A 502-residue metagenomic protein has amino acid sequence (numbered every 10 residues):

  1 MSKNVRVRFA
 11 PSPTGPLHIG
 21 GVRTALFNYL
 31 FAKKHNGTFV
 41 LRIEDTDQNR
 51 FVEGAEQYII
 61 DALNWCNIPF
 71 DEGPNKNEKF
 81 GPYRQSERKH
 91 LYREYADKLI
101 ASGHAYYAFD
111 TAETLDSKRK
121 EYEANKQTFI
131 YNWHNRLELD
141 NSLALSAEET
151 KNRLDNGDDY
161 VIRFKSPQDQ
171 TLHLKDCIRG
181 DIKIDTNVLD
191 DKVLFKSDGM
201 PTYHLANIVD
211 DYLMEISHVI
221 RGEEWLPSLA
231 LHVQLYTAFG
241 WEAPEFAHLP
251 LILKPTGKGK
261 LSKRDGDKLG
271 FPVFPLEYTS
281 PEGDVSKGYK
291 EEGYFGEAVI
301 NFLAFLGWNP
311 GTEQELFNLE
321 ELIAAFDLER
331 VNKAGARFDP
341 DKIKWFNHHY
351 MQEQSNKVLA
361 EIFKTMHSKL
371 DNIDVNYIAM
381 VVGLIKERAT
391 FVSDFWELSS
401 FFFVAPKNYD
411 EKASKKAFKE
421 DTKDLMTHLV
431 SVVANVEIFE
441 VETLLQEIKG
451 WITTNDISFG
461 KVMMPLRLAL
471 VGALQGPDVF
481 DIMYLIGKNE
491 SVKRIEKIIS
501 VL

Functional and structural regions predicted by a protein language model:
S2-Q127, P227-A238, A298: N-terminal Rossmann-like or analogous alpha/beta NTP/dinucleotide-binding catalytic cores that position adenine
N28, I59, L99, G103 (+8 more regions): Residue-level signal for inorganic ion chemistry
P82-S86, F109, F195-K196, M214-W225 (+5 more regions): Conserved phosphate-binding loops in nucleotide/dinucleotide-binding enzymes
Y107, T111-D265, P272, V285 (+1 more regions): Active-site cores that bind ATP or allylic diphosphates and position pyrophosphate for catalysis
Y289-E297, K333-D339, N372-V381, T453-K461 (+1 more regions): Structural motif
I323-H349, E387-F391, I457, L468-A473: Core structural elements
N356-N455: Small-residue-rich helix-loop
E442-L502: Charged substrate- and nucleic-acid-binding regions of tRNA-handling and nucleotidyl-transfer enzymes, centered on
